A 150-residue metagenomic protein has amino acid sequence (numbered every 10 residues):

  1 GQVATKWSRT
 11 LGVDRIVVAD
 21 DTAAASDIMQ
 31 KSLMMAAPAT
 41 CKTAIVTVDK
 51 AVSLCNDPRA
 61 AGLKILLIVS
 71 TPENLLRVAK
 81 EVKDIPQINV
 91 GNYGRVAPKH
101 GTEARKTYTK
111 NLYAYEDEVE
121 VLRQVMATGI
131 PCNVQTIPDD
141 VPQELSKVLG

Functional and structural regions predicted by a protein language model:
G1-K42: Long, hydrophobic N-terminal alpha-helical segment
T5-K6, C55-D57, L76-A79, L112-Y113 (+1 more regions): A generic local secondary-structure boundary/capping motif
K6-R9, S32-M34, V52-R59, A97: Short, flexible, solvent-exposed loop/turn segments with mixed acidic/basic and small polar residues
K6-T10, S32-A37, E81-I85, A104-K106 (+1 more regions): Short, solvent-exposed amphipathic alpha-helical segments in soluble enzyme and RNA/protein-processing domains
D20-A24, V48-A51, P72, N92-R95 (+1 more regions): Short, ordered loop/turn segments at secondary-structure junctions
D27-K31, N56-P58, H100-T102, L145-V148: Short secondary-structure transition/capping segments
T43-G91: Ordered, amphipathic secondary-structure segments that act as subunit-interaction surfaces in large macromolecular
P86-G150: Glycine-rich, aromatic-bearing surface loops/beta-hairpins
